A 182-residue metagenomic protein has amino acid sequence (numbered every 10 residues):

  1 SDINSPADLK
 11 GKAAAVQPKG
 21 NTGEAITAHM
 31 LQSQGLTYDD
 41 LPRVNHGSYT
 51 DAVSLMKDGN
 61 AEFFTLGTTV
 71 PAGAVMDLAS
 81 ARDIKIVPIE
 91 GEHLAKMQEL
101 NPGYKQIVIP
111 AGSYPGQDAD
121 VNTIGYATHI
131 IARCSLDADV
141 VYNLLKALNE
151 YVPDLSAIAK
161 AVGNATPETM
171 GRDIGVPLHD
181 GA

Functional and structural regions predicted by a protein language model:
S1-D58, V152-S156, R172-G181: Bilobed "Venus flytrap"/periplasmic-binding protein-like clamshell domains and structurally analogous long
S1-I3, M97, N101, P115-A119 (+1 more regions): A bilobed periplasmic-binding-protein/Venus flytrap-type ligand-binding module shared by bacterial periplasmic
D2-N4, V16, G20-G23, T69-A72 (+2 more regions): Solvent-exposed loop/turn segments at secondary-structure junctions within structured extracellular/periplasmic domains
A7-K10, V87-L100, I107: Non-catalytic interaction surface on structured domains
V16, F63-G67, V87: Structural recognition of the beta-strand scaffold that forms the well-ordered cores of secreted hydrolase catalytic
D51, D58, T68-I86, K96-G103 (+2 more regions): An extracytoplasmic/periplasmic, membrane-proximal ligand-sensing/linker region
